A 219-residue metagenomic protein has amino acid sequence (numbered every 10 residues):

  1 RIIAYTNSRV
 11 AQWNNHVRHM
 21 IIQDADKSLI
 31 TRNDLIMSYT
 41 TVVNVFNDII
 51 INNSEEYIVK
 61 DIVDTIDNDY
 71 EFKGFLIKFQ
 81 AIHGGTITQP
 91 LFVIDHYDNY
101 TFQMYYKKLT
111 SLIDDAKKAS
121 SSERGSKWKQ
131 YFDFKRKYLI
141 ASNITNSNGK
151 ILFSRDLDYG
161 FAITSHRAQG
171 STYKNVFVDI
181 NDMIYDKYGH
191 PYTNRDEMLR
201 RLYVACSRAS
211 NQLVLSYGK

Functional and structural regions predicted by a protein language model:
R1-K219: Core RecA-like ATPase module of SF1/SF2 helicases and allied nucleic-acid translocases
